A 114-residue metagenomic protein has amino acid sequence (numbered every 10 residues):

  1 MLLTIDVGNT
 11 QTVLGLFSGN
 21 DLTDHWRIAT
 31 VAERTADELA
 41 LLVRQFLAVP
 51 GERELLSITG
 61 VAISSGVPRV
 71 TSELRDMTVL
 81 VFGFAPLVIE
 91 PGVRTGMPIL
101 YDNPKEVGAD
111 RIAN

Functional and structural regions predicted by a protein language model:
L2-Q45, E54-L56: Short glycine-rich, Thr/Ser-proximal phosphate-binding strand/loop in the N-terminal lobe of ATP-dependent enzymes
G15-L16, F46, P86-P91: Short hydrophobic/aromatic-rich motifs at helix boundaries and adjacent loops
H25, R34, A40-L41, F46 (+2 more regions): Generic alpha-helical propensity signal that fires on short helical segments and nearby coil/disordered stretches
E52-G108: Short beta-strand-loop/turn "lid" adjacent to the catalytic site in phosphate-handling enzymes
A109-N114: Active-site glycine-rich loop that binds ribose-phosphate moieties when present
